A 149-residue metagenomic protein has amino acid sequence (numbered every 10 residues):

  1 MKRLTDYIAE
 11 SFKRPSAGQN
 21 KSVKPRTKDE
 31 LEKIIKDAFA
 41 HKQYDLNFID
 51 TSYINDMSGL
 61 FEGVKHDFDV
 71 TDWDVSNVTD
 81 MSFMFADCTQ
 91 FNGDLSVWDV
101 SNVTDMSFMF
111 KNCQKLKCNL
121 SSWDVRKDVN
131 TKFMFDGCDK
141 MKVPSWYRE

Functional and structural regions predicted by a protein language model:
K2-E149: Negatively charged
